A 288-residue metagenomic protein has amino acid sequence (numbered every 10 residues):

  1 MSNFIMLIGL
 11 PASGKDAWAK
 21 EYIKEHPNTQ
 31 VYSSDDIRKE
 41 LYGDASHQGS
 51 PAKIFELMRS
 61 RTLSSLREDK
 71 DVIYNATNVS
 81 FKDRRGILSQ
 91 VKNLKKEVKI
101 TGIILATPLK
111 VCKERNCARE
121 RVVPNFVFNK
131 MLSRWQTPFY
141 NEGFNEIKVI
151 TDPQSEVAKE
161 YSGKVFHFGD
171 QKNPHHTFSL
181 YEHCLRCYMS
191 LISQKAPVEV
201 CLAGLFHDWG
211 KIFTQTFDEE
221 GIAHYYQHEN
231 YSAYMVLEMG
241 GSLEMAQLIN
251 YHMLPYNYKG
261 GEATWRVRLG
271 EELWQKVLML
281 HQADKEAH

Functional and structural regions predicted by a protein language model:
M1-I5, E68-K70: Pre-Walker A (Motif I) flank of P-loop NTPase domains
F4, I8, S13, E21 (+1 more regions): Conserved GTP-binding G-domain of TRAFAC-class P-loop NTPases and closely related GTPase folds
A17-K70: Conserved substrate/cofactor phosphate-moiety recognition/catalytic segment in nucleotide-dependent phosphotransferases
E40, L66, V79-R121, R134-F139: ATP-dependent NMP and nucleoside kinases share a basic, alpha-helical "lid"
I54, S80, K172-R186, E219-Y231: Active-site metal-coordination segments of metallo-dependent hydrolases
D71-A76, G102: Short catalytic-loop micro-motif centered on adjacent basic/acidic residues
T151-F217: Acidic/His-rich, divalent-metal-binding segments that scaffold phosphate/diphosphate chemistry
S190-A287: Divalent metal-dependent catalytic cores for phosphoryl transfer on phosphate-bearing substrates
